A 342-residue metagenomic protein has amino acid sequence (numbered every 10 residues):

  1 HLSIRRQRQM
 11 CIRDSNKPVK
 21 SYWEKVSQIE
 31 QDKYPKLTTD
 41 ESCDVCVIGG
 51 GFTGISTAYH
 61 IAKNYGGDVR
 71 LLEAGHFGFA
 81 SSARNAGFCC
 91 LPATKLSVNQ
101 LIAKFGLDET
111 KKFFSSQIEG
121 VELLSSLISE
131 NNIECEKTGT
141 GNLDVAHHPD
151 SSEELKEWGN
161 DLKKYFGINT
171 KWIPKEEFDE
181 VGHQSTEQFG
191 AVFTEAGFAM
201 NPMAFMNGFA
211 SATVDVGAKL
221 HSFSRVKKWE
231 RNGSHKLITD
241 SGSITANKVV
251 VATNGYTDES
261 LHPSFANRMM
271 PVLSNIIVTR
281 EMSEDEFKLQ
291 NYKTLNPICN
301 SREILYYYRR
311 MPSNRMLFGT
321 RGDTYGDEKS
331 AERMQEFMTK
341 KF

Functional and structural regions predicted by a protein language model:
H1-I12: Single conserved hydrophobic/aromatic residue that forms the stacking wall/gate of nucleotide- or nucleobase-binding
R13-S27, K95-I102, S126-G208: Flavin (FAD/FMN) cofactor-binding and adjacent substrate-gating region of FAD-dependent oxidoreductase domains
K25-C43: A short, basic/flexible loop-to-alpha-helix module at the beginning of a structural domain
E41-L71: N-terminal Rossmann-like FAD-binding beta1-loop-alpha1 element of flavoenzymes
G50, A93, T253-N254: Glycine-rich, N-terminal phosphate-binding loop of Rossmann-like dinucleotide-binding domains
H60, D68, F77-K137, E153-Y165 (+1 more regions): Conserved FAD-binding subdomain of flavin-dependent enzymes
G87, E122, E130-T138, V226 (+2 more regions): Active-site substrate-recognition segment that forms the wall of the catalytic cavity or substrate channel
D161-K163, S185-K248: Helical element adjacent to the flavin cofactor pocket in flavoenzyme catalytic cores
